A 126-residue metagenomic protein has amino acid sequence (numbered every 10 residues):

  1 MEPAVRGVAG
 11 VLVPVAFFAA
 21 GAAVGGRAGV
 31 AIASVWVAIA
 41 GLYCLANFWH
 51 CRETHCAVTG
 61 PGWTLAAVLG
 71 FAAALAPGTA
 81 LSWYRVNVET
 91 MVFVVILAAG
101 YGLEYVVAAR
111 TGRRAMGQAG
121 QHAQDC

Functional and structural regions predicted by a protein language model:
M1-G29: Membrane-helix boundary elements
A20-V24, N47, A72-A80: Juxtamembrane "helix-exit" motif on the non-cytosolic side of transmembrane helices
G26-A38, V86-V94: Structural signature of hydrophobic alpha-helical transmembrane segments
W36-A46, V95-G102: Alpha-helical transmembrane segments and their membrane-interface exit regions
L42-E53, E104-A109: C-terminal ends of transmembrane helices
T54-L65: Cytoplasmic-side transmembrane-helix entry/capping segments in multi-pass membrane proteins
L69-M91: Membrane-helix boundary connector in multi-pass membrane proteins
A74, V95-G120: Membrane-water interface at the C-terminal end of transmembrane alpha helices
